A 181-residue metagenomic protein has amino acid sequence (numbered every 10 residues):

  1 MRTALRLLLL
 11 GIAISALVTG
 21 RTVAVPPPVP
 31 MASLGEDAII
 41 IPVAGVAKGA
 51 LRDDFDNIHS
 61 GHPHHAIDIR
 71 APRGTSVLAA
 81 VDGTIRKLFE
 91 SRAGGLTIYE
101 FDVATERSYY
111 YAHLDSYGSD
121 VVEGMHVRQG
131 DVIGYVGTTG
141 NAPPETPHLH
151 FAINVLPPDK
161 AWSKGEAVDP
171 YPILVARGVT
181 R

Functional and structural regions predicted by a protein language model:
M1-L10: N-terminal Sec-pathway targeting helices
L9-V18: Hydrophobic helical h-region of N-terminal Sec-dependent signal peptides in bacterial secretory/periplasmic proteins
L17-L96, Q129, T138, A167-R181: Surface-exposed, glycine-biased beta-strand/turn segments
D53, I67-I69, E100, A112 (+1 more regions): Preference for bulky hydrophobic residues occupying beta-strand positions in well-ordered beta-sheet regions
D56-H59, T75-S76, E90-A93, A104-R107 (+4 more regions): Solvent-exposed loop/turn segments at secondary-structure junctions within structured extracellular/periplasmic domains
A80-E123, T146-H150: Zn2+-dependent peptidoglycan hydrolase active-site motif and core
Y99, R107, M125-R181: Conserved, short, structured surface segments that act as functional micro-motifs
